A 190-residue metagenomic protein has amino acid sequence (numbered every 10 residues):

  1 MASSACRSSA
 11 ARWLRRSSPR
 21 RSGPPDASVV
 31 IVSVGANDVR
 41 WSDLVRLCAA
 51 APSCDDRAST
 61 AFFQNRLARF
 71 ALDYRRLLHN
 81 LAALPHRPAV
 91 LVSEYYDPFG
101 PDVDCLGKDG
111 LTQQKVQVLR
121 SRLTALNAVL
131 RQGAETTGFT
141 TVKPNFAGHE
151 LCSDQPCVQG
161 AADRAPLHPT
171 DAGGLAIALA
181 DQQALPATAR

Functional and structural regions predicted by a protein language model:
M1-A5, A36-W41, Y96-P101, F146-L151: Solvent-exposed loop/turn segments at secondary-structure junctions within structured extracellular/periplasmic domains
M1-L72: Conserved SGNH/GDSL esterase-like catalytic core that processes O-acyl groups on lipids and polysaccharides
S9-R12, R16, R66, F70-L77 (+6 more regions): Stable alpha-helical elements in mature extracytoplasmic
S22-D26, L84-P85, T188: Glycine-rich phosphate-binding loop signature in dinucleotide/nucleotide-binding domains
S28-S33, D38-R40, A89-E94, T140-K143 (+1 more regions): Structural recognition of the beta-strand scaffold that forms the well-ordered cores of secreted hydrolase catalytic
L72-L91, A125-K143: A structural motif corresponding to the C-terminal end of an alpha-helix and its immediate exit/capping segment
P98-R190: Catalytic His-Asp segment of secreted/periplasmic serine-dependent ester chemistry enzymes
